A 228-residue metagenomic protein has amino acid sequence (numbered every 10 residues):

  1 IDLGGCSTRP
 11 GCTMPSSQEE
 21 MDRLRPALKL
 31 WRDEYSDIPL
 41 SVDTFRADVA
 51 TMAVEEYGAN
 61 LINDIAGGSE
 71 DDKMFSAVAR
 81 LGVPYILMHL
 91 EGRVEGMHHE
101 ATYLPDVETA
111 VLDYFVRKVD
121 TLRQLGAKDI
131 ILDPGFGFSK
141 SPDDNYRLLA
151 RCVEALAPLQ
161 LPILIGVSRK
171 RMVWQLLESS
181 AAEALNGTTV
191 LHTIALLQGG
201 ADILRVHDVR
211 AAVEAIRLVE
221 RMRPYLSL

Functional and structural regions predicted by a protein language model:
I1-G5: N-terminal glycine-rich anion-binding loops that anchor highly charged ligand groups
T8-E34, I38-S41, F45-D48, E55-Q124 (+2 more regions): Active-site-adjacent loop and "lid" segments of alpha/beta metabolic enzymes
F136: Active-site metal-binding loops of divalent metal-dependent hydrolases
